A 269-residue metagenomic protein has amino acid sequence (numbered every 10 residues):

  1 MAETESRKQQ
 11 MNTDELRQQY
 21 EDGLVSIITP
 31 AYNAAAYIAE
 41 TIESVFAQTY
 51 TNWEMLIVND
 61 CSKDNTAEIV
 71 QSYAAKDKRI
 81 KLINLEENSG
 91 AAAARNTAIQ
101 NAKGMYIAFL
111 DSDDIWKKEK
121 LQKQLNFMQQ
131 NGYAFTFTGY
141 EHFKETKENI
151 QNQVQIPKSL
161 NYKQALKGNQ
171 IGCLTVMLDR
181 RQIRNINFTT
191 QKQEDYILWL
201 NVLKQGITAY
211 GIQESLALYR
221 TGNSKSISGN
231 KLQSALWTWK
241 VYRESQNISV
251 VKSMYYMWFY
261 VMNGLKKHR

Functional and structural regions predicted by a protein language model:
M1-F46: N-proximal low-complexity "stem/linker" segments adjacent to membrane-targeting elements
D22-V25, F46-I57, N65, D77-K81: Short loop->beta transition adjacent to catalytic acidic/histidine clusters or analogous donor-positioning motifs
A36-A39, D64-S72, I115, E119: Acidic helix N-cap motif at the loop->helix transition within catalytic regions of sugar-transfer enzymes
S44, T51, N59-E68, E87 (+1 more regions): A conserved acidic beta->alpha catalytic loop
L85-A102, K123: Glycine-rich, basic loop-to-helix element that forms the pyrophosphate-binding segment of sugar-nucleotide handling
Q100, Q155-Q233, W237: Conserved nucleotide-sugar donor-binding catalytic segment
I107: Short aromatic/hydrophobic "clamp" motif used to bind/position activated sugar donors
E119-I150: Conserved donor NDP-sugar-binding/catalytic core segment of glycosyltransferases
